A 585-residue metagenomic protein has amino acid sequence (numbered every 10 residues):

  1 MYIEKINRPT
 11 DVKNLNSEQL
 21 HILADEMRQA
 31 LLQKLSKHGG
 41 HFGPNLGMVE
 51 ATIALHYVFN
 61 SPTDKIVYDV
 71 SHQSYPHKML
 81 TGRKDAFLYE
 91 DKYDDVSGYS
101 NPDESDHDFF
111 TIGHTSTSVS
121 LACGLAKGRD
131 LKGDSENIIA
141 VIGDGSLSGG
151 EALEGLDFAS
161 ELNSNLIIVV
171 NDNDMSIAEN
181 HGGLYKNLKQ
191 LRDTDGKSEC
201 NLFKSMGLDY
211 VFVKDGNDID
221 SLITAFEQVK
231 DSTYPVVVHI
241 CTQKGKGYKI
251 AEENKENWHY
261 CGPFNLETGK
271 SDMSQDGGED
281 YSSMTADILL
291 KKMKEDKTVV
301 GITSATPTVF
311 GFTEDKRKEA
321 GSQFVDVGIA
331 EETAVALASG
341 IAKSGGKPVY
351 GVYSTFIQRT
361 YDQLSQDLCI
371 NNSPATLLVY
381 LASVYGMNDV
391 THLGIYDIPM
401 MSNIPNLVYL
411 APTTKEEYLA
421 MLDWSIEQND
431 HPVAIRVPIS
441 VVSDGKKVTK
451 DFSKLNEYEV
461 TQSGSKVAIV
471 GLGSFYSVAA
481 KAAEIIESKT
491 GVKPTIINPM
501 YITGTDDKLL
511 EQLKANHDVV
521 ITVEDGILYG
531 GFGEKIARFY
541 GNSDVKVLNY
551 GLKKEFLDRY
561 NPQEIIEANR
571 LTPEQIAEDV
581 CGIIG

Functional and structural regions predicted by a protein language model:
M1-K34, L202-F203, I250-L266: Cofactor-/ligand-binding subdomain signature composed of acidic, glycine-rich, tryptophan-containing flexible loops
A24, H41-L162, V299, S304 (+1 more regions): Cofactor-binding active-site loop characterized by glycine-rich and histidine/acidic residues
Q33-F42: Asp/Glu-centered strand-loop micro-motifs enriched in Gly/Pro and often flanked by an aromatic residue
S36, M48-Y57, L121-A126, G150-D157 (+5 more regions): Short alpha-helical segments and helix-capping/turn motifs at coil-helix boundaries
A86-L121, L131-S135, E161-N257, G277 (+8 more regions): Thiamine diphosphate
I138, I142-G155, G301, F324 (+3 more regions): Extended, hydrophobic alpha-helical segments in both membrane/secreted and soluble proteins
P263-N265, S402-K447: Helix-enriched interaction subdomains in cytosolic or periplasmic regions, typified by TIR/SEFIR signaling/NADase cores
T268-G277: Glycine-rich phosphate-binding "P-loop"
